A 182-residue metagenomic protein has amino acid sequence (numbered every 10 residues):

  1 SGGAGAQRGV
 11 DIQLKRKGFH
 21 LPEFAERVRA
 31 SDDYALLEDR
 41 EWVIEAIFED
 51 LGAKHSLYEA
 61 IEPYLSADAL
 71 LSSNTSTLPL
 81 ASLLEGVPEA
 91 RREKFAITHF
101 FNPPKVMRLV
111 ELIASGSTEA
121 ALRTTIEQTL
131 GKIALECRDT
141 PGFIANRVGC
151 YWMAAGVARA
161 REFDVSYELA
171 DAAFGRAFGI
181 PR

Functional and structural regions predicted by a protein language model:
G2, Q7, R123-E127, Y167-A177: Short, well-structured alpha-helical segments that form the helix of a local strand-helix-strand
G3-L71, T77-S82, G86-E89, K105 (+1 more regions): Rossmann-like NAD(P)-binding element
G18, S117, D164-V165: Residue-level recognition of short, well-ordered coil/turn positions that link secondary-structure elements
E23, K94, A121, V165-E168: A short alpha-helix-loop-beta-strand transition element characteristic of N-terminal alpha/beta dinucleotide-binding
R29-S31, R176-I180: A short structural micro-motif
E59, A67-R147, Y151, A172 (+1 more regions): Rossmann-fold dinucleotide-binding core
R147, A154-A172, F178: Rossmann-like dinucleotide-binding core of oxidoreductases
